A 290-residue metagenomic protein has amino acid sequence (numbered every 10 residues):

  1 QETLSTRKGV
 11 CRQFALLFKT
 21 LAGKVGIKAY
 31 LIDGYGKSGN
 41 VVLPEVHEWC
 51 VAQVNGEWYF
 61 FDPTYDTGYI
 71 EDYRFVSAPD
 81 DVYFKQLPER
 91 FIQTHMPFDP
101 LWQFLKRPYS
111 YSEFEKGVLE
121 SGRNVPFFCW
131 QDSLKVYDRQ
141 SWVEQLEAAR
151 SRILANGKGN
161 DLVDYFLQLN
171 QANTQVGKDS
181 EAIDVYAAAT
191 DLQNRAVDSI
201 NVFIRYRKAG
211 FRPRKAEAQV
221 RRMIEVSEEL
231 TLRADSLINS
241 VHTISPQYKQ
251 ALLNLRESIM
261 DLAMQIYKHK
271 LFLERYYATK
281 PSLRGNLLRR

Functional and structural regions predicted by a protein language model:
Q1-G9, T20-V25: Short, conserved helix/loop micro-motifs enriched in His/Cys and acidic residues
Q1-T6, R90-R290: N-terminal accessory/pre-domain segments preceding catalytic cores
Q13-Q86, R90: Hydrophobic/aromatic-rich core segments of domains that either
